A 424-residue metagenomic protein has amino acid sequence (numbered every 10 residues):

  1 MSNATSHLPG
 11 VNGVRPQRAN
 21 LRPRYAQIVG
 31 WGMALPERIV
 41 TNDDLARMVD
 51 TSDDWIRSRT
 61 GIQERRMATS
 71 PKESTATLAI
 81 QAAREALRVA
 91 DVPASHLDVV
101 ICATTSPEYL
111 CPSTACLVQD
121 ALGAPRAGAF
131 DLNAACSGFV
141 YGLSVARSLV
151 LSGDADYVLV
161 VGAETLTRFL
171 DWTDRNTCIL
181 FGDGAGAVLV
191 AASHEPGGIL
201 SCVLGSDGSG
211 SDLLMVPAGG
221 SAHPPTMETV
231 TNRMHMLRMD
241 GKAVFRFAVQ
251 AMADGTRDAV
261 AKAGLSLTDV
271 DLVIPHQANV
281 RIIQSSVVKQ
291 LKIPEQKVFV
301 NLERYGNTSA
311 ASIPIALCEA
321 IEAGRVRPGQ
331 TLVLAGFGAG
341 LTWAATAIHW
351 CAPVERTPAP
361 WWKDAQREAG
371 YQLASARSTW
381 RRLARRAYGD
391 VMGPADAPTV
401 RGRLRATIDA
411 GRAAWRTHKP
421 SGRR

Functional and structural regions predicted by a protein language model:
S2-H7, A76, I80-A83, S106-P107 (+6 more regions): Claisen-condensing/thiolase-fold acyl-transfer catalytic domains that form or cleave C-C bonds in fatty acid
S2-K72, D174-R246, H349-R424: Condensing-enzyme catalytic core mediating Claisen C-C bond formation in acyl metabolism
I28-G30, A68-A134, V140, L267-I283: Conserved beta-ketoacyl condensing-enzyme motif
I28-G30, I56, A86, V100 (+9 more regions): Buried hydrophobic positions in well-ordered alpha/beta secondary-structure cores of metabolic enzymes
V49-S58, Y109-G123, V160-T165, S221-T229 (+1 more regions): Acidic-glycine-rich active-site phosphate/pyrophosphate-binding loop
A103, N133, V158-E164, V190-A191 (+2 more regions): Short beta-strand segments
L149-A185: Flexible, glycine-rich active-site loops centered on histidine and acidic residues that chelate a metal or position
T226-Q277: Oxyanion-binding "anion nests"
